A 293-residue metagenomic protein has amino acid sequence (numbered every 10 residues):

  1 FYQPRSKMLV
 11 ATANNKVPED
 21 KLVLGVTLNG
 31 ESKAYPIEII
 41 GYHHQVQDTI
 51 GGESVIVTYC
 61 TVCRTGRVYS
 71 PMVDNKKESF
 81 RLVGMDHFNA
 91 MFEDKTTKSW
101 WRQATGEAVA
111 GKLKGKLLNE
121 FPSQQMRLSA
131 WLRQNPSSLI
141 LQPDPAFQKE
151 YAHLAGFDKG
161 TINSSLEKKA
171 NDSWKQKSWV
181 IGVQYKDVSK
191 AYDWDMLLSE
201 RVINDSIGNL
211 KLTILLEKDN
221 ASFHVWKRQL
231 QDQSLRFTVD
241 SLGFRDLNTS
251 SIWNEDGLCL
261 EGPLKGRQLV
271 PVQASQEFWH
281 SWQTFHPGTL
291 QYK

Functional and structural regions predicted by a protein language model:
F1-K293: Mid-to-C-terminal functional-domain signal that highlights helix-capping/loop sites within ligand-binding modules
